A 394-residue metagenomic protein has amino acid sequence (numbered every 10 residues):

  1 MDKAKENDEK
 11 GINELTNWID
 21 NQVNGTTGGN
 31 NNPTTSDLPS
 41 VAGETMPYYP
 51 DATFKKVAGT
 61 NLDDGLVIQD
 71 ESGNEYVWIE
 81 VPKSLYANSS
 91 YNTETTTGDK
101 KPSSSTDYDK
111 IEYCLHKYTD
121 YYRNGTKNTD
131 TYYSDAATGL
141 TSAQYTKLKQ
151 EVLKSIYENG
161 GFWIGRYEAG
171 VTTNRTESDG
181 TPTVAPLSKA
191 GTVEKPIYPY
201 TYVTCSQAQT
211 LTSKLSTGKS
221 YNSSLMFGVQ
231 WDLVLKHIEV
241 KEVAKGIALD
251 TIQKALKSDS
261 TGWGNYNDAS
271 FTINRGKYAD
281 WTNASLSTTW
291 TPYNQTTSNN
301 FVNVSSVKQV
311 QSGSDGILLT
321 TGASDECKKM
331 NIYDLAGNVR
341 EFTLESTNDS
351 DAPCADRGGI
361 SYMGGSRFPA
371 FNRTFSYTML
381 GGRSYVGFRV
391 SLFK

Functional and structural regions predicted by a protein language model:
M1-N31: A signal for long, low-complexity, Ser/Thr/Asn-enriched, surface-exposed stalk/shaft and domain-boundary segments
G29-S89: GGW-centered surface loops in extracellular recognition modules
S72-G73, S104-D334: Short aromatic-cysteine micro-motif
P82-Y86, E168-V171, L344-S350, S361 (+1 more regions): Acidic glycine-/aspartate-rich tracts in secreted/extracellular proteins
L85-T95, V171-E177, G364-F368: Short, solvent-exposed loop/turn elements at domain surfaces
Y202-T210, N222, M226, T321-C327 (+1 more regions): Disulfide-stabilized, aromatic/cysteine-rich ligand-recognition loop
A336-L344: Active-site-proximal beta-strands of protease catalytic cores
